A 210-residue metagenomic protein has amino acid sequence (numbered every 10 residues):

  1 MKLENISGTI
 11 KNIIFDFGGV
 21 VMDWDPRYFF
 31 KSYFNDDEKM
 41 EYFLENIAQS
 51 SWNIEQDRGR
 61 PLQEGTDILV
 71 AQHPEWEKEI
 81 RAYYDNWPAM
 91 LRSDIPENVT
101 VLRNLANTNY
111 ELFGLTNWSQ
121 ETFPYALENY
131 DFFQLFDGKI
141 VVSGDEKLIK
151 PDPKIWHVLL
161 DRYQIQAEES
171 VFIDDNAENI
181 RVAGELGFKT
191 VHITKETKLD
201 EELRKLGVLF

Functional and structural regions predicted by a protein language model:
K2-A48, E185: Active-site neighborhood of HAD-like aspartate-dependent phosphohydrolases
N12, K150-A177: Conserved Lys-Pro-Asp/Glu-containing loop-to-beta segment of HAD-superfamily phosphomonoesterases, centered on
D16-G19, G59, G114, I140 (+1 more regions): Generic structural signal for small/hydrophobic residues in well-ordered secondary structure, especially within
V20-V21, P26-Y28, W118-T122, E146-K147 (+1 more regions): Short, solvent-exposed loop/turn segments at secondary-structure junctions
F34-D37, E97-G144: Substrate-recognition/cap helix-loop segment adjacent to the acidic, metal-dependent catalytic center of Asp-based
N53-Y84: A metal-dependent, Asp-based hydrolase signature
K78-F113, P124, P153, T197: Short, acidic loop-to-helix structural element flanking the phosphoryl-transfer center in phosphate-processing enzymes
A167-K205: Acidic, Mg2+-coordinating phosphoryl-transfer loop and its flanking beta/alpha structural elements, shared across
